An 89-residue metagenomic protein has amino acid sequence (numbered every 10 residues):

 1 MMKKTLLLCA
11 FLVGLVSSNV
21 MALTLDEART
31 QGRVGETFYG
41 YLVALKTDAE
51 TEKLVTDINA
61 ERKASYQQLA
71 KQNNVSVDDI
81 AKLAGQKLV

Functional and structural regions predicted by a protein language model:
M1-L7: Bacterial N-terminal signal peptides that target proteins for export
L7-L15: Hydrophobic helical h-region of N-terminal Sec-dependent signal peptides in bacterial secretory/periplasmic proteins
S17-A22: Sec/Tat signal peptide C-region and signal peptidase I cleavage site
E27, R33: Phosphate/adenylate-binding glycine loop and adjacent helical scaffold
E36-E50: Acidic/histidine-rich, surface-exposed loop or edge segments in extracytoplasmic proteins
L54-N73: Short, well-ordered alpha-helical segments
A70-V89: Compact alpha-helical subdomains of small soluble proteins
